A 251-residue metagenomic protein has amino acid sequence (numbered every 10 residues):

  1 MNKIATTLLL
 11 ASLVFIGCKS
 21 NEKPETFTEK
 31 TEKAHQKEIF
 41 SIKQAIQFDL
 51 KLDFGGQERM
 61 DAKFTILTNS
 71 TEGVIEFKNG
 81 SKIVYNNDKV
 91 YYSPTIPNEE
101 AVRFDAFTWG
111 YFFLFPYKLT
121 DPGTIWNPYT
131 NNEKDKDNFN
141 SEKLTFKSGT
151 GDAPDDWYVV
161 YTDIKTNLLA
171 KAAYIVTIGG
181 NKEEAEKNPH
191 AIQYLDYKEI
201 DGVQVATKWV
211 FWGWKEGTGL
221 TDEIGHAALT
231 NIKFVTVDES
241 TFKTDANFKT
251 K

Functional and structural regions predicted by a protein language model:
N2-L9: Sec-dependent signal peptide recognition, specifically the positively charged N-region followed immediately by
L8, L50, V176: Residues that line or immediately flank small-molecule/substrate-binding pockets and catalytic motifs
F15-G17: C-terminal motif of bacterial Sec signal peptides marking the signal peptidase cleavage site
S20-T26, Y91-D156, G180-A185, T244-A246 (+1 more regions): Flexible, processing/modification-adjacent segments and terminal tails in exported/periplasmic/extracellular proteins
T26-N98, G123-I125, T130: N-terminal mature ectodomain segment of secretory-pathway/periplasmic proteins
S81-N86, Y92-W109, A153, W214-K251: Catalytic loop of the DD-peptidase/beta-lactamase superfamily, centered on the K-T-G motif and neighboring
F139-K243: Gly/Pro-enriched, hydrophobic low-complexity segments that function as extracytoplasmic propeptides/linkers
